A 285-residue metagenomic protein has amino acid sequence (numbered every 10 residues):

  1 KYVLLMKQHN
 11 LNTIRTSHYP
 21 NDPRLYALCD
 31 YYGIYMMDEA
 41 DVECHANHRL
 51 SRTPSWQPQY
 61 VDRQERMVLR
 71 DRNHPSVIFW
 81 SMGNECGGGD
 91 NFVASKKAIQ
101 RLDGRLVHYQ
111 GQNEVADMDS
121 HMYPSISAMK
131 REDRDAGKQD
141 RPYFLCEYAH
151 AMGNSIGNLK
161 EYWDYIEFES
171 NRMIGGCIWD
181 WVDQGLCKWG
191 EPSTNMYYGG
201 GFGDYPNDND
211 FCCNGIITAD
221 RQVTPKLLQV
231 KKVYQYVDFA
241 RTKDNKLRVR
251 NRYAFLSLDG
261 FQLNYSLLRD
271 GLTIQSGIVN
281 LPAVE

Functional and structural regions predicted by a protein language model:
K1: Active-site-adjacent "gating/activation" loops or surface patches in catalytic cores
L4-L5, T13-N214: Substrate-binding/catalytic cleft of secreted carbohydrate-active enzymes, primarily glycoside hydrolases
Y165-E285: Carbohydrate-binding surfaces of carbohydrate-active enzymes
